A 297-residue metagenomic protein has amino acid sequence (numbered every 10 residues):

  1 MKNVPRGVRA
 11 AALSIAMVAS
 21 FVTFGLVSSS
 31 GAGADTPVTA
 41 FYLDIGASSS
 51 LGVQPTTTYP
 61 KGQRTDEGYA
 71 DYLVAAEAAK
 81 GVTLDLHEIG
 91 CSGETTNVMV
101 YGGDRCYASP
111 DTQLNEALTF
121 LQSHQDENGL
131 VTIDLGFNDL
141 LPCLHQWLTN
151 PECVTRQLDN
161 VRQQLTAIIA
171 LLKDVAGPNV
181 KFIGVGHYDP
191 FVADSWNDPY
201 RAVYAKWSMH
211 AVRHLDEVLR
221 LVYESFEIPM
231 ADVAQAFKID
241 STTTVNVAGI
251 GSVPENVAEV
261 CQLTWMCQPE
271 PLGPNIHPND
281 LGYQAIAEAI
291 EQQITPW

Functional and structural regions predicted by a protein language model:
K2-A34: Secretory targeting and sorting signals
A16-G25, T65-Y72, V185, D189 (+2 more regions): Hydrophobic alpha-helical membrane segments, chiefly transmembrane helices and signal peptide h-regions, characterized
D35-G93, V131: Serine-esterase "nucleophile elbow" of acetyl-processing enzymes
V53-E67, T95-A108, E152, R156 (+1 more regions): Acidic/histidine-rich helix-loop elements that form or flank divalent-metal/phosphate-binding sites at the catalytic
L84-E94, P229-K238: Acidic carboxylate-rich catalytic motifs and surrounding loops in phosphoryl-/glycosyl-chemistry enzymes
A108-I276, D280, Q284, E291: Alpha-helical cap/lid subdomain in secreted, periplasmic, or secretory-pathway luminal O-acyl-processing enzymes
A287-W297: Short, low-complexity, Pro/Ser/Thr/Gly-rich segments in the mature regions of secreted, periplasmic
